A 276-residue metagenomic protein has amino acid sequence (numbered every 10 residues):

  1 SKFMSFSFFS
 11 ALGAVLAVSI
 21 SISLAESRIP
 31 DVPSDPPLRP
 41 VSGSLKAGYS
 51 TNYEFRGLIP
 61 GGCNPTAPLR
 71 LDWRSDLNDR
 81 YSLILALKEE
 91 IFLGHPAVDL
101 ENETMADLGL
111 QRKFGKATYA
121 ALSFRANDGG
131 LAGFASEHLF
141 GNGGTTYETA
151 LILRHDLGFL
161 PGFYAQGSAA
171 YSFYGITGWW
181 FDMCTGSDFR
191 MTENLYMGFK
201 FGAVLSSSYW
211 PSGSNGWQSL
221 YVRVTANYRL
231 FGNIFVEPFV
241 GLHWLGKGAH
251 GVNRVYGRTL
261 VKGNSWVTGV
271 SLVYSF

Functional and structural regions predicted by a protein language model:
S10-S21: Bacterial N-terminal signal peptides
L24-H95, V267, V273: Short glycine/proline- and aromatic-enriched beta-strand/turn motifs that initiate or cap beta-hairpins
G43-L45, N78-L85, G115-L122, G158-Q166 (+2 more regions): Repeated loop/turn-to-beta-strand initiation elements of outer-membrane beta-barrel proteins
G43-L45, P65-L71, T104-L108, Y147-L151 (+4 more regions): Hydrophobic, lipid-facing positions within transmembrane beta-strands of outer-membrane proteins
S44-S50, R70-D72, I84-E90, A121-N127 (+6 more regions): Transmembrane beta-strands of outer-membrane beta-barrel proteins
T51, W73-S75, L110-R112, L153-L157 (+6 more regions): Residue-level signature of outer-membrane beta-barrel architecture
P60, L87-C184, K247-G263: Outer-membrane pore/translocation modules
Y228-R229, F235, K262-F276: Outer-membrane beta-barrel "beta-signal"
